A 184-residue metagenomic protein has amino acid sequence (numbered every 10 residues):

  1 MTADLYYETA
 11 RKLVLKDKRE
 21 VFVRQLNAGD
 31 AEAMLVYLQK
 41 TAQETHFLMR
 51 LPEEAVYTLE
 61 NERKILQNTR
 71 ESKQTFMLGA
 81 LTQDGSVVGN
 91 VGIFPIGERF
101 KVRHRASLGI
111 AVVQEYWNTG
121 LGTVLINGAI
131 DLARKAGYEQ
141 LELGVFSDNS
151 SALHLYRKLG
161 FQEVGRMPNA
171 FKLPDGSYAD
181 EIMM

Functional and structural regions predicted by a protein language model:
M1-D17: Short acidic N-proximal helix/loop "leader" segments that mark the beginning of a domain or an inter-domain linker
Y6, A55-H104, G109-E115, N127: Acetyl-CoA-dependent GNAT
R19-V21, D84-N90, A179: Glycine-rich phosphate/pyrophosphate-binding loop shared by adenosine-nucleotide-utilizing enzymes
V21-A33: A short beta-loop-alpha structural element at the N-terminal edge of CoA-dependent acyl/N-acetyltransferase catalytic
T45-E54: A short gly/proline-enriched turn/hairpin at secondary-structure junctions
G122, I126, D148-A152, N169-D175: Short glycine/proline-centered loop/turn elements that form peptide/ligand docking sites
I126, A133-G144: Conserved GNAT acetyl-CoA-binding A-motif
E142-V145, R157, Q162-S177: Conserved catalytic-core motifs of GNAT/GCN5-like acyltransferases
